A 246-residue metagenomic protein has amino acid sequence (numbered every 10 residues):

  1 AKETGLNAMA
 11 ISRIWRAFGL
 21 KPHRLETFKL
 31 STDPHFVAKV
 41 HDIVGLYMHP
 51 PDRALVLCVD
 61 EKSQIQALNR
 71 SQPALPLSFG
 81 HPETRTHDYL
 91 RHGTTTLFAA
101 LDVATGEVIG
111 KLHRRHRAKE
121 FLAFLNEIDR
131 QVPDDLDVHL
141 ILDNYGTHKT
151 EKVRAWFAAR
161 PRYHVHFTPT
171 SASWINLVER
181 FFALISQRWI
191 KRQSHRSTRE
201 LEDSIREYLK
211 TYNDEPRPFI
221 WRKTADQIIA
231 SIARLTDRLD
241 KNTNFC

Functional and structural regions predicted by a protein language model:
A1-T32, L55, E61-Q64: Conserved short alpha-helical interface segments
V40-N126, S231-I232: Extended, low-complexity cationic-aromatic segments
V56, H139-L140: Hydrophobic "anchor" residues on beta-strands that sit immediately upstream of conserved functional sites
N69, E200-C246: C-terminal domain-tail junction helix/linker
E83-Y89, F157-L177, Q193-H195: RNase H-like polynucleotidyl transferase catalytic core
V108, V178-E200, T211-N213: Active-site proximal helix-loop segment of RNase H-like, two-metal nucleases, encompassing DDE(D)
H116-R117, L140-E151, T170-I175, E200: Acidic, metal-coordinating catalytic cores used for nucleic-acid/nucleotide bond scission and strand-transfer chemistry
